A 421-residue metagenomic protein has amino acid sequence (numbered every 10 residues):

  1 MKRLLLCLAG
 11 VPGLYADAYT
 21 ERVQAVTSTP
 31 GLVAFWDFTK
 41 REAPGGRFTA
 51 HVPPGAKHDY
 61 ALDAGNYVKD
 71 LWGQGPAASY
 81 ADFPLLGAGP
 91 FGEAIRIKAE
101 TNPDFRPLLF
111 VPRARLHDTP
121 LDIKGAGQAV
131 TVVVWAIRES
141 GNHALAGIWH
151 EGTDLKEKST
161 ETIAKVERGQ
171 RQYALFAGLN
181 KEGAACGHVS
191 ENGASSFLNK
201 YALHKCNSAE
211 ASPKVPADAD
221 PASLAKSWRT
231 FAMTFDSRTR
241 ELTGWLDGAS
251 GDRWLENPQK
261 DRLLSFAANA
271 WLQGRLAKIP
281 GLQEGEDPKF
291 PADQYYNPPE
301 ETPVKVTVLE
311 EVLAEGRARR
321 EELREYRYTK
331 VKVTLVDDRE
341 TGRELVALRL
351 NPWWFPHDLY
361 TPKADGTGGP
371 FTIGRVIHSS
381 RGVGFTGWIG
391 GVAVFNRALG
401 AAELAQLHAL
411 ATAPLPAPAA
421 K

Functional and structural regions predicted by a protein language model:
M1-C7: Sec-dependent signal peptide recognition, specifically the positively charged N-region followed immediately by
Y15-F110, S159, V166-G169, L255 (+5 more regions): Extracytoplasmic low-complexity segments
A34-D37, V132-R138, F231-M233, I373 (+1 more regions): Short hydrophobic/aromatic patches on beta-strands that form ligand-binding or substrate-lining surfaces
F38-G45, E139-N142, R238, A249 (+1 more regions): Acidic glycine-/aspartate-rich tracts in secreted/extracellular proteins
I137, S227-T243: Localized edge beta-strand/strand-to-loop motifs within extracellular or lumenal beta-rich domains
G141-H150, E241-T243: Beta-strand acidic-aromatic groove motif in beta-rich domains, primarily in extracellular
A146-K205, L263-G274: Glycan-recognition/cleft segments
G187-A232: Short, aromatic/His-centered strand-loop micro-motif at the edge of beta-sheets
